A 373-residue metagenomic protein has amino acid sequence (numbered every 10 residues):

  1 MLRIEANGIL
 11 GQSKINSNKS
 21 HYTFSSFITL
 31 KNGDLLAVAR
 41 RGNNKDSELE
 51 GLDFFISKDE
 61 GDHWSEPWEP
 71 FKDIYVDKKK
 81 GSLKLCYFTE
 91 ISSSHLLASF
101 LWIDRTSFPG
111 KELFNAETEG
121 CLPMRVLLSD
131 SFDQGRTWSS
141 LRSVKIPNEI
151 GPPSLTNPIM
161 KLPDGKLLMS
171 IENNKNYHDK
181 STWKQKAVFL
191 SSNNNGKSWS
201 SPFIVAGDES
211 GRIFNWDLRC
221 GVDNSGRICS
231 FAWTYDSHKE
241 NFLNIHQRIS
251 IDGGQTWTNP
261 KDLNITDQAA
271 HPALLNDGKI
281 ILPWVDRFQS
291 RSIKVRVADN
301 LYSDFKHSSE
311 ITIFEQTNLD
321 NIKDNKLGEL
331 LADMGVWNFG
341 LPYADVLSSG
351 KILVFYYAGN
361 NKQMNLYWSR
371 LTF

Functional and structural regions predicted by a protein language model:
M1-F373: Asp-box/BNR beta-propeller blade signature and adjacent active/binding-site loops in extracellular glycan-interacting
